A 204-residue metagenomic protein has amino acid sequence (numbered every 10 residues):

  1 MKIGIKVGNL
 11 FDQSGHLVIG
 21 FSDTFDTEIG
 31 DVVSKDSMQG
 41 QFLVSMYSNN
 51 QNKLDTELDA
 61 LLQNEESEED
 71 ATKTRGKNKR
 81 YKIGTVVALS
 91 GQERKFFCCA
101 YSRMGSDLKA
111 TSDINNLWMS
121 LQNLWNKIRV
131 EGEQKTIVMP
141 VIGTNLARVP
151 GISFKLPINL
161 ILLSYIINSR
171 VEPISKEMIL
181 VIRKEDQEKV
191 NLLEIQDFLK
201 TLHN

Functional and structural regions predicted by a protein language model:
M1-N204: Macrodomain-like recognition of ADP-ribose-binding/processing modules
